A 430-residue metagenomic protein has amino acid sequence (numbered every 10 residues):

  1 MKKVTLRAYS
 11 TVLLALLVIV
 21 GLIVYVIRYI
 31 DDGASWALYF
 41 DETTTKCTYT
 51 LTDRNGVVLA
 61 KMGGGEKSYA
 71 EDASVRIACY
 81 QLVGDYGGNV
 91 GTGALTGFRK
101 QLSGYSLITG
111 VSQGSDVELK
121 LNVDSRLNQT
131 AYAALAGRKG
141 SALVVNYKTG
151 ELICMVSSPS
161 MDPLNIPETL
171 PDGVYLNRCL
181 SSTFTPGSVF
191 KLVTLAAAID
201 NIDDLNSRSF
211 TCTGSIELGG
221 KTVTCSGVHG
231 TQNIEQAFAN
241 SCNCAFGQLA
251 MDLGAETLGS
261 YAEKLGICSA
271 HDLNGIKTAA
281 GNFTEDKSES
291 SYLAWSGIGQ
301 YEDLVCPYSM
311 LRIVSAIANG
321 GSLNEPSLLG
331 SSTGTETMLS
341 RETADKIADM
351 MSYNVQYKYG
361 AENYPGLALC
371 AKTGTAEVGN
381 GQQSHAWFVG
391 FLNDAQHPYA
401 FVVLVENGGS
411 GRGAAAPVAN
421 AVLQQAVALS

Functional and structural regions predicted by a protein language model:
M1-P167, V174, T183, R208 (+3 more regions): Periplasmic/cell-envelope proteins involved in peptidoglycan metabolism and beta-lactam response
K148-C179, V193-N407, G411: Beta-lactam-recognizing serine transpeptidase/beta-lactamase-like catalytic domain environment
